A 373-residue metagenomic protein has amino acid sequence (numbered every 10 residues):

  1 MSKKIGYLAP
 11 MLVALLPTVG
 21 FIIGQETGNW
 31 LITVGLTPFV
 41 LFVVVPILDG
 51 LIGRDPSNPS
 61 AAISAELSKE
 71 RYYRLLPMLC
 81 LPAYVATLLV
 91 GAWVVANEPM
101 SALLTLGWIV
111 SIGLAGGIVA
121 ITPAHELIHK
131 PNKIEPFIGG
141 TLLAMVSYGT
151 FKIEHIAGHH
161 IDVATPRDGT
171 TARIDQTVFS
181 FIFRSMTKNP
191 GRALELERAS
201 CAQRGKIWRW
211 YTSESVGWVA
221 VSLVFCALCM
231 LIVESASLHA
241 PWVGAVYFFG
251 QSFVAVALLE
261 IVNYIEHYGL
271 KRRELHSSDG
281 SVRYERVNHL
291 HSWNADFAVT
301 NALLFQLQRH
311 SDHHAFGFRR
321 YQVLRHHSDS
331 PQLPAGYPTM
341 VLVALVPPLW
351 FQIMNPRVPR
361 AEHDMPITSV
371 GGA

Functional and structural regions predicted by a protein language model:
S2-G50, R71-A96, L103-G117, I207-I261 (+1 more regions): Alpha-helical bilayer-embedded segments of polytopic membrane proteins, i.e., transmembrane/intramembrane helices
S2-P17, N132-E135, G139-G140, A144-E214 (+3 more regions): Cytosolic/stromal cytosol-facing helical appendages immediately following the last transmembrane segment
Q25, R54, G372-A373: Intrinsically disordered, low-complexity regions
G50-E66, K271: Membrane-helix interface/capping segments
D55-N58, V94-N97, I128, G269 (+1 more regions): Juxtamembrane transmembrane-helix termini
S60-M186: Intramembrane catalytic core of multi-pass membrane enzymes that act on lipidic substrates
